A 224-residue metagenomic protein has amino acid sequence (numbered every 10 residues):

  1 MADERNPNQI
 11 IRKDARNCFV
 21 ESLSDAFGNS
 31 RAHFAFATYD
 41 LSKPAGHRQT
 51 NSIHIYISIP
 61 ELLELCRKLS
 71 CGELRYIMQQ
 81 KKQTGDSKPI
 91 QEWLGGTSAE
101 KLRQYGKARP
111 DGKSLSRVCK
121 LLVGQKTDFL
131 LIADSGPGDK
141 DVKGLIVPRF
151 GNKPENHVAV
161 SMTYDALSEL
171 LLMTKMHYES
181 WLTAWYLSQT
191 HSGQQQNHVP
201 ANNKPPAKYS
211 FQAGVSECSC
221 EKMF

Functional and structural regions predicted by a protein language model:
M1-F27, S210, E217-M223: An N-terminus-focused feature that recognizes amino-terminal "leader" regions
V20-G28, I55-I59, K120-Q125, V158-A166: Short, low-complexity cationic-aromatic patches
D25-P44, L130-K143: A short, structured beta-strand/loop element
T38-S58, K143-V160: A cross-kingdom feature marking solvent-exposed beta-strand/loop segments within repeated, beta-rich binding/scaffold
H54-K81, S161-L187: DNA replication sliding-clamp ring fold and its partner-interaction surfaces
S87-H157: Short, solvent-exposed interaction modules
P137-F224: Mixed-charge, glycine-accented linear interaction segment located at domain edges/termini
